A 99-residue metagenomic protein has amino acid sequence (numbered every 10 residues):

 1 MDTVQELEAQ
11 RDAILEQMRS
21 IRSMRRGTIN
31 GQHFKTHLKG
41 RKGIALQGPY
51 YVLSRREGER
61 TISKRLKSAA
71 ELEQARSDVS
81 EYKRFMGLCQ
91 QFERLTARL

Functional and structural regions predicted by a protein language model:
M1-L99: A positively charged, amphipathic N-terminal helix/segment that binds anionic biomolecules
